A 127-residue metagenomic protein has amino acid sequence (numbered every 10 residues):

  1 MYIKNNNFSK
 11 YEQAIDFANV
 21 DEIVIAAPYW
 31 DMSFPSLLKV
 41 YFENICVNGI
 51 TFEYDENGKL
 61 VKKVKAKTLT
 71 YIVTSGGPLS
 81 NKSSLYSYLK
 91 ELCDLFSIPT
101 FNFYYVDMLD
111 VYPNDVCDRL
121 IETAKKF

Functional and structural regions predicted by a protein language model:
M1-I3: Charged, glycine/proline-rich intrinsically disordered loops and linkers
N5-Y86: Helix-loop-strand module that forms the ligand-binding subsite of alpha/beta enzymes
S83-F127: Glycine-rich phosphate/pyrophosphate-binding loop and the adjoining helix
